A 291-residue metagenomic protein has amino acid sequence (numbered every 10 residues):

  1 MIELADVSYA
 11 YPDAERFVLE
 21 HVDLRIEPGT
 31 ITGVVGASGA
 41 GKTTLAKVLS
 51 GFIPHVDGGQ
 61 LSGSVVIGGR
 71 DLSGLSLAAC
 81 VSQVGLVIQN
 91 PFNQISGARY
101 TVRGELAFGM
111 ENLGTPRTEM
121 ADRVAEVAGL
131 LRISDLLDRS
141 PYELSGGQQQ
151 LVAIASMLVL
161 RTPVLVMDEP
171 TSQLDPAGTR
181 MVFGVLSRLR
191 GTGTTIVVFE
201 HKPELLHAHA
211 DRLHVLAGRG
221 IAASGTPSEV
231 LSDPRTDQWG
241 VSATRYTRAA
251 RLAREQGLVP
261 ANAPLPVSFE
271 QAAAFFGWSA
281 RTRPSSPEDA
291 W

Functional and structural regions predicted by a protein language model:
S64-A79: ABC ATPase NBD Q-loop/coupling interface
A107, E111, T118-L136: Conserved ABC ATPase "signature" region
S140-L144, Q148: Conserved ABC ATPase signature
L165-D168: Catalytic Walker B motif of ABC-type/P-loop ATPase nucleotide-binding domains
E200-H201: H-loop/switch region of ABC-family ATPase nucleotide-binding domains
G218-R219: Conserved ABC ATPase "signature" C-loop
R235-W291: ABC ATPase nucleotide-binding domains
